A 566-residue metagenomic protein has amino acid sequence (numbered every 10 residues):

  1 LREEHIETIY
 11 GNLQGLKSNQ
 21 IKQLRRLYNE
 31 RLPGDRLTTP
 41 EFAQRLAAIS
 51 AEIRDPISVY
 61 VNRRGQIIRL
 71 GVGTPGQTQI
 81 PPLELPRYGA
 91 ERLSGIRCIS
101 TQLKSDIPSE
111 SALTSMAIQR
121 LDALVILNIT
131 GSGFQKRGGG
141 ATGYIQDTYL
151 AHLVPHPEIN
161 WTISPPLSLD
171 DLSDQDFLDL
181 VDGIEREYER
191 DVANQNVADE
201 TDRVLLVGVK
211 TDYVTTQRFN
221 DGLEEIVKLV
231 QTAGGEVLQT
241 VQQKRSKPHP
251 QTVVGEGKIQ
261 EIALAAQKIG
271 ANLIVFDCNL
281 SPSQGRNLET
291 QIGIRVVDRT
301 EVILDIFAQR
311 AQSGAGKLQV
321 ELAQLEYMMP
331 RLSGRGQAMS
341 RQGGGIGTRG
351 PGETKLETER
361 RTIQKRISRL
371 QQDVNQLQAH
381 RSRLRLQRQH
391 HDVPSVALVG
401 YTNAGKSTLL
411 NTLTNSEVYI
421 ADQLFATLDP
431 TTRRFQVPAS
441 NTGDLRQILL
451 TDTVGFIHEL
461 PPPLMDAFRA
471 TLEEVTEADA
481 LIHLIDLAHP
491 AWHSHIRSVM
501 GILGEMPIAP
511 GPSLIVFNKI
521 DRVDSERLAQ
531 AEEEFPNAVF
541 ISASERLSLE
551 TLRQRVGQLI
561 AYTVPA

Functional and structural regions predicted by a protein language model:
L1-Q284, E289-R299: N-terminal accessory targeting/assembly segments
A112-S115, S132-Q135, T215-G234, Q260-K268 (+3 more regions): Conserved C-terminal guanine-recognition region of P-loop GTPase G domains, centered on the G4
I129-T130, V209-D212, V241-K247, Q251 (+8 more regions): G-domain G4 guanine-recognition motif of GTPases
Q291-P351, G511-L514, D521-A566: Canonical P-loop GTPase G-domain recognition
A308, V320-P394: P-loop NTPase nucleotide-binding/switch module
R388-P394, L413-R446, L460-A467, W492 (+1 more regions): Switch I (effector-binding) loop of TRAFAC-class P-loop GTPase G-domains
K406: Conserved lysine of the Walker
